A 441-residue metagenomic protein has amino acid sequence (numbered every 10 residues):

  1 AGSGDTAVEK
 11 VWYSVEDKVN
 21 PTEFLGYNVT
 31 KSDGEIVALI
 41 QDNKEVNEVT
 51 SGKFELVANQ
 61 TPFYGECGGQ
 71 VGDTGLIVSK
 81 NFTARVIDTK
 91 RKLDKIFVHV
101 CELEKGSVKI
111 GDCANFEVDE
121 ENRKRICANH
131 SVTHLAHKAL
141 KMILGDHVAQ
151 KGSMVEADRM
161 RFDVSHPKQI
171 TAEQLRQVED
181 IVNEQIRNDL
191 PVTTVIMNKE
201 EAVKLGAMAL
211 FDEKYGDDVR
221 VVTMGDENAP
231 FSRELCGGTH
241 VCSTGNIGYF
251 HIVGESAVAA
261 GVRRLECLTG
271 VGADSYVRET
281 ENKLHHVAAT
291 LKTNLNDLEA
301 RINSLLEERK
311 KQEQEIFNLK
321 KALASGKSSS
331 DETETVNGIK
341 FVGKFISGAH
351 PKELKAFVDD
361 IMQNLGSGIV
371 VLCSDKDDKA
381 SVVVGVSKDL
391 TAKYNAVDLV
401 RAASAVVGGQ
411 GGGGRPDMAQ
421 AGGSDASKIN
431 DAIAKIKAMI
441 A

Functional and structural regions predicted by a protein language model:
A1-A441: A glycine- and charged-residue-rich anion-binding loop/surface
